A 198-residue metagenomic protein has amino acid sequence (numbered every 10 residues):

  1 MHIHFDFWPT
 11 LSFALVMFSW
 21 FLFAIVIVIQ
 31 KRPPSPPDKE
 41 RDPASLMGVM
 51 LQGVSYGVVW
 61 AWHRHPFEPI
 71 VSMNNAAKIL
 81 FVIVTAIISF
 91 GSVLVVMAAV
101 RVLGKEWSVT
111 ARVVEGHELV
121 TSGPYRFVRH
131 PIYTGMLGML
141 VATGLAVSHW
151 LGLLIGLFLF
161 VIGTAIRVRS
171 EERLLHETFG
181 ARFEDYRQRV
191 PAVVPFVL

Functional and structural regions predicted by a protein language model:
M1-E115, T121, M139-L198: Membrane-anchoring alpha-helices and their flanking helix-loop junctions
S122, R126-T134: Histidine-centered phosphotransfer motif of kinases
